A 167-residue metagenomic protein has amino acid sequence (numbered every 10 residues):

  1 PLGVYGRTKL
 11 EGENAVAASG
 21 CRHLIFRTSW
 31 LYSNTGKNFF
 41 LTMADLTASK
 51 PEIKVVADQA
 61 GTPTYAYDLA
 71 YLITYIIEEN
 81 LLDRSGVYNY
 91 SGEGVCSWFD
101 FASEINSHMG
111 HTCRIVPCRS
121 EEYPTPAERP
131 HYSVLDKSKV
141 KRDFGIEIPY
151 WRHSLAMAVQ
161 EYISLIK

Functional and structural regions predicted by a protein language model:
L2-Y5, D58: Catalytic tyrosine of NAD(P)H-dependent dehydrogenase/reductases that use a Tyr as the general acid/base
T8: Active-site helix of classical SDR
N14-G61, Y67-Y75: NAD(P)-dependent short-chain dehydrogenase/reductase
I25, G61-P63, V95, P117 (+2 more regions): Short aromatic/basic micro-patch
N34-T35, Q59-A70, Y90-H108, M157: Substrate-binding strand-loop-helix patch in Rossmann-like NAD(P)-dependent oxidoreductase/epimerase domains
E79-P126, I166-K167: Mid/C-terminal beta-alpha module of Rossmann-like enzyme folds, strongest in SDR-family dehydrogenases/epimerases
E122-D143: A hydrophobic C-terminal alpha-helical subdomain
W151-K167: Amphipathic terminal alpha-helices
